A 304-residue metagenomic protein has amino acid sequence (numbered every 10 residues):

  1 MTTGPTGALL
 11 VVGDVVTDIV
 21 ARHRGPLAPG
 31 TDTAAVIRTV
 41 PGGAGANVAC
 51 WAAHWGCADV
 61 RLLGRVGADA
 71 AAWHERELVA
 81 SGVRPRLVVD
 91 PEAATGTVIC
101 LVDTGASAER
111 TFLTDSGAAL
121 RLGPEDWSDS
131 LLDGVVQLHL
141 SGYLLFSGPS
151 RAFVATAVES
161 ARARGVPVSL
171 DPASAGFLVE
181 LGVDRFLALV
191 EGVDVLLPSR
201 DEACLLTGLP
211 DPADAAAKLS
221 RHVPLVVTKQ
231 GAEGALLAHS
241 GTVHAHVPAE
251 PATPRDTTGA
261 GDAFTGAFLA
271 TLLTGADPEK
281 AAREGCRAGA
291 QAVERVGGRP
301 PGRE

Functional and structural regions predicted by a protein language model:
M1-L10, E159-A163, P210-E304: Conserved phosphate-binding/catalytic region of the ribokinase-like
M1-R61, A70-W73, T253-P254: Glycine-rich phosphate/adenosyl-contacting loop at the front of the ribokinase-like
D14-V15, Y143, A263: Active-site metal-binding loops of divalent metal-dependent hydrolases
P29-A34, H54-L140: Conserved N-terminal subdomain of the carbohydrate kinase-like
S130-L131, A188-L189, L219: Structural alpha-helical scaffold elements that stabilize or flank donor/cofactor-binding regions in carbohydrate
D133-G134, E191-G192, H222: Alpha-helix C-terminal capping/helix-to-coil transition sites in glycosyltransferase folds
Q137-D214, E233-A235: Conserved beta-alpha-beta core of the PfkB/ribokinase-like small-molecule kinase fold
